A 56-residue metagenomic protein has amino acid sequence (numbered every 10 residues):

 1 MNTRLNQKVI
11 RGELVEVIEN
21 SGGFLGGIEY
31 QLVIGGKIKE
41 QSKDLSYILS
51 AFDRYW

Functional and structural regions predicted by a protein language model:
M1-Q31: Short N-terminal "domain-start" leader segments that mark the transition from disordered tails or signal peptides into
I28-G35, E40-W56: A short, charged, amphipathic alpha-helix used as a generic interaction element across diverse proteins
